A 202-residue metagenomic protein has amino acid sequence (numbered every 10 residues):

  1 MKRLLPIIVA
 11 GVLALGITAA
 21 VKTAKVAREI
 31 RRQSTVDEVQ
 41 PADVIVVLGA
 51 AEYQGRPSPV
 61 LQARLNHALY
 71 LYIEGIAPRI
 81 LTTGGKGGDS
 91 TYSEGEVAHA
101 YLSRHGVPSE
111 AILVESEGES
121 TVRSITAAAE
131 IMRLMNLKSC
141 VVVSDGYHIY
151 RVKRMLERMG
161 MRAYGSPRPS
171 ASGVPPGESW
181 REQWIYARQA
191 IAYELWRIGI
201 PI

Functional and structural regions predicted by a protein language model:
M1-L5, E178-R181: Membrane-interface helix-boundary signature
K2-D37: N-terminal type II signal-anchor transmembrane helix that functions as the membrane-insertion/stop-transfer segment
A24-Y186: A structural signal for short, hydrophobic/glycine-enriched beta-strand patches
S179-I202: A transmembrane-helix-recognition feature enriched in membrane-embedded lipid enzymes and envelope glyco-/phospholipid
